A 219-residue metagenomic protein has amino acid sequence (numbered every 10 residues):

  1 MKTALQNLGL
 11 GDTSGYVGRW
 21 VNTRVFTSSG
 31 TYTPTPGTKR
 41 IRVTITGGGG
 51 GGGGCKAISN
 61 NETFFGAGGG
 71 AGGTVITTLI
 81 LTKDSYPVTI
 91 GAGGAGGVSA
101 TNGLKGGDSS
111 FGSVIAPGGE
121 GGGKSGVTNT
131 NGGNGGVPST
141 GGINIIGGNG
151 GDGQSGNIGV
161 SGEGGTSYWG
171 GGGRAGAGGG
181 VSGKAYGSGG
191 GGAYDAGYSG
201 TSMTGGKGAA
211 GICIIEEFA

Functional and structural regions predicted by a protein language model:
M1-S28, K124-V127, D152: Glycine-rich, low-complexity segments
Q6-L10, P87-G93, G187-S188: Short sequence segments immediately N-terminal to proteolytic processing junctions that release a mature
G18-A57, G112, N149, N157-G165 (+2 more regions): Beta-rich globular "head" domains
V25, I45-G112, G192-I215: Glycine-rich strand-loop-strand elements at beta-sheet edges
Y32-R40, G96-G126: Extended, polar beta-sheet/loop recognition surfaces of beta-rich domains that mediate binding to diverse ligands
R40, G183, A210-I212: Short, surface-exposed beta-edge/turn micro-motifs
G48, V181, S188: Glycine-rich, acidic and aromatic/proline-enriched surface loops and short helix-turn segments that act as binding
I115-V181: Acidic, glycine-rich loop-and-strand cores that form catalytic or ligand-binding grooves in diverse globular domains
